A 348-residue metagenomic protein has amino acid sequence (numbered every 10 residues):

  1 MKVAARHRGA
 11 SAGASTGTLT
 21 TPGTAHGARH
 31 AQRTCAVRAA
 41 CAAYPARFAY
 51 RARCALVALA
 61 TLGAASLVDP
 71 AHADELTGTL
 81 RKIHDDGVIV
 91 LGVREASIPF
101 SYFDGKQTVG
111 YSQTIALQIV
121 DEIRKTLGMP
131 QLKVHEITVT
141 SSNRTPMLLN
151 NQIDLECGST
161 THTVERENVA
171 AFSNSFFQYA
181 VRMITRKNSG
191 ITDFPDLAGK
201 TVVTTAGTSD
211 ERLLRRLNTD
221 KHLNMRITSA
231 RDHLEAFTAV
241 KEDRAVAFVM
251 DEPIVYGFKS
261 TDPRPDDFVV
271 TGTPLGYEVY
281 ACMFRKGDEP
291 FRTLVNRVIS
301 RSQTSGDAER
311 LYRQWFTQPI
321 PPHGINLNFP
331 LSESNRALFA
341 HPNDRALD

Functional and structural regions predicted by a protein language model:
D74, L80, G110, T114-E122 (+6 more regions): Extended ligand-binding regions for polar small-molecule ligands
D74-E156: Extracytoplasmic small-molecule ligand-binding "clamshell" domains of the periplasmic binding protein/Venus flytrap
L80, K106-T108, S159, R166-F176 (+2 more regions): A structural signal for short loop-to-beta-strand junctions that line the ligand-binding cleft of periplasmic/secreted
V90-P99, T108-K125, T161, Y179-H233 (+1 more regions): Bilobed "Venus flytrap"/periplasmic-binding protein-like clamshell domains and structurally analogous long
V93-S97, I137-S142, N151-T163, K187 (+5 more regions): Beta->alpha turn/N-cap motifs
E95, F177-N188, E252, K259-I299 (+2 more regions): Periplasmic-binding protein-like
L117, M129-D196, R336-D348: Acidic, polar ligand-binding/catalytic clefts
N143, C157-N168, L213-D220, T238-G276 (+1 more regions): A ligand-binding cleft/hinge motif common to bilobed small-molecule-binding domains
